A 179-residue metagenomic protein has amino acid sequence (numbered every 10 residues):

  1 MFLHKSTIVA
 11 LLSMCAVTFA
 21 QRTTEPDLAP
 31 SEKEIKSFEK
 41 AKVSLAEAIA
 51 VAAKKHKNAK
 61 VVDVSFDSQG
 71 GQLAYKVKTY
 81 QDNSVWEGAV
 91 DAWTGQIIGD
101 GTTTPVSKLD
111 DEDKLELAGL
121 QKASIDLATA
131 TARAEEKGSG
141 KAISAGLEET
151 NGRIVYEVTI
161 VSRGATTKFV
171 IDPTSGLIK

Functional and structural regions predicted by a protein language model:
F2-A10, V17-K179: Long, terminal "pre-/pro-" and other extracytoplasmic accessory regions that lie outside the mature folded/catalytic
